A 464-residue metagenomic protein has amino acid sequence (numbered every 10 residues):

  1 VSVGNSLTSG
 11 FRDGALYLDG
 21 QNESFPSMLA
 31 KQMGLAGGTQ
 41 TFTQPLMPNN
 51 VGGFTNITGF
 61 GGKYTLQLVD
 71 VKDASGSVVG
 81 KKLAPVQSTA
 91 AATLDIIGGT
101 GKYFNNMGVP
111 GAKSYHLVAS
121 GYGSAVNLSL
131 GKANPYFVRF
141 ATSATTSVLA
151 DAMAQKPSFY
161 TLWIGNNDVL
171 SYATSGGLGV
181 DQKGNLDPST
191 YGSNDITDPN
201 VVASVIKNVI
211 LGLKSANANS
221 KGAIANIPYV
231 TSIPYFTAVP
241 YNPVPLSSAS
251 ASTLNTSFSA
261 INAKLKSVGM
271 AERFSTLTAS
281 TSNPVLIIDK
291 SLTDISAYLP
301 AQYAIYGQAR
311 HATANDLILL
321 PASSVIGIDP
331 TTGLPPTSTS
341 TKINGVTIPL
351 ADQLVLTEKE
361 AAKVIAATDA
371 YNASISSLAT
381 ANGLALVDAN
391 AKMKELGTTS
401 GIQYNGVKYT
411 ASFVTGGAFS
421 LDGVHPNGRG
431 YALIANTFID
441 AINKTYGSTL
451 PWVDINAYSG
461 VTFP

Functional and structural regions predicted by a protein language model:
V1-P464: Conserved active-site regions of diverse hydrolases
